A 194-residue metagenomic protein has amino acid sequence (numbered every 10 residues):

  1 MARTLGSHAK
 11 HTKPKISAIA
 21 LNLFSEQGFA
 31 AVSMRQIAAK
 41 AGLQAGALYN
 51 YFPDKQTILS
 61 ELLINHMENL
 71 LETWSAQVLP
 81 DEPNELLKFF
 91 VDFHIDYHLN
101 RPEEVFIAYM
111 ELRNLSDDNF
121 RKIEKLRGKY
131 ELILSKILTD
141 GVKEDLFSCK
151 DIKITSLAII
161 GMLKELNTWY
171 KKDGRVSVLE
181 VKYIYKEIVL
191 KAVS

Functional and structural regions predicted by a protein language model:
M1, F93-D96, N100, L132-D140 (+3 more regions): C-terminal peripheral helix-coil segments that are non-catalytic and often amphipathic
M1-H11: N-terminal intrinsically disordered/low-complexity leader segments
T4, K15, I19, L23-T57 (+1 more regions): Helix-turn-helix
A9, L59, L63, M67 (+3 more regions): Amphipathic, non-transmembrane alpha-helical scaffold segments
L62-K88: Amphipathic alpha-helical linker/stalk segments
E68-L71, D118-K143, K153-L157: Amphipathic alpha-helical packing segments from all-alpha helical-bundle domains
K88-Y109, S156, I160: Helical hydrophobic small-molecule/effector-binding pocket
L99-D118, T168, K172: Amphipathic alpha-helical segments used for helix-helix packing
